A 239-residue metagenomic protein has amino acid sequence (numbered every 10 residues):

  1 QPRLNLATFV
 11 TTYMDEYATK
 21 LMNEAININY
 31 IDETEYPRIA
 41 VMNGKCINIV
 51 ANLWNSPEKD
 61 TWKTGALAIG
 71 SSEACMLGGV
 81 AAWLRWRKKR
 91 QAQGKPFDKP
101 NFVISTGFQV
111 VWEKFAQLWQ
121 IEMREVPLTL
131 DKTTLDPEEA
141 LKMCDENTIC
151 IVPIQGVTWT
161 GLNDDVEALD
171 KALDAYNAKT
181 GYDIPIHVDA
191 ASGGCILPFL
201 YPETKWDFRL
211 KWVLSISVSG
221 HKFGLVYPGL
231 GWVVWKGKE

Functional and structural regions predicted by a protein language model:
Q1-K63: N-terminal entrance/gating region of PLP-dependent enzymes' catalytic architecture
I28, G65, G193-I196: A broad, low-specificity signal for short, low-complexity segments enriched in glycine/proline and polar/charged
Y30-R38, K63-G70, P100, V157 (+1 more regions): Conserved aromatic-histidine-acidic binding/catalytic patches
G70-E239: Conserved PLP-enzyme active-site core in the AAT-like
